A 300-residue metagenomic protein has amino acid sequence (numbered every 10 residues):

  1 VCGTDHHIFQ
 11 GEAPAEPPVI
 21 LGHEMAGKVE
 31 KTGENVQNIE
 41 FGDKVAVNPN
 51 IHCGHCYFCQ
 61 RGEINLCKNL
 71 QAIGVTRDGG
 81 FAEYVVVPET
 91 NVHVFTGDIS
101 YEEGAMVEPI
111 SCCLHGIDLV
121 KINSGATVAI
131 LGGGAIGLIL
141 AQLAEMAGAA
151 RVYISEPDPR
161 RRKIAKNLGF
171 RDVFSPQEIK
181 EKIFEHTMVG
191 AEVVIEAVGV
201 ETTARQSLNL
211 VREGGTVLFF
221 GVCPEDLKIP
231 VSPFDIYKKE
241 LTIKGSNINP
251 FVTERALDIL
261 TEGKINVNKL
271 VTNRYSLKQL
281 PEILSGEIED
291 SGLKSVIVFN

Functional and structural regions predicted by a protein language model:
Q10-Y57, T96-D98: Glycine-rich beta-strand-centered segment in the early N-terminal region that forms part of a ligand/cofactor-binding
K44, T127, G215-T216, T242: Short glycine-centered segments of the SAM/dcSAM-binding site in methyltransferase folds
C53-L131: NAD(P)H dinucleotide-binding glycine-rich loop of Rossmann-like/cofactor-binding domains, especially the beta1-alpha1
I99-E178: Mid-domain Rossmann-like dinucleotide-binding core that forms the NAD(H)/NADP(H) cofactor-binding site
V120, K163, N167-E240: Glycine-rich cofactor phosphate-binding loops and adjacent beta1-alpha1 units of small-molecule cofactor enzyme domains
P157-D158, C223, N249: Residues in the short beta-alpha loop(s) of Rossmann-like NAD(P)-binding domains
R205-N209, P250-N300: C-terminal hydrophobic helical "lid"/dimerization subdomain of Rossmann-like NAD(P)H-dependent oxidoreductases
